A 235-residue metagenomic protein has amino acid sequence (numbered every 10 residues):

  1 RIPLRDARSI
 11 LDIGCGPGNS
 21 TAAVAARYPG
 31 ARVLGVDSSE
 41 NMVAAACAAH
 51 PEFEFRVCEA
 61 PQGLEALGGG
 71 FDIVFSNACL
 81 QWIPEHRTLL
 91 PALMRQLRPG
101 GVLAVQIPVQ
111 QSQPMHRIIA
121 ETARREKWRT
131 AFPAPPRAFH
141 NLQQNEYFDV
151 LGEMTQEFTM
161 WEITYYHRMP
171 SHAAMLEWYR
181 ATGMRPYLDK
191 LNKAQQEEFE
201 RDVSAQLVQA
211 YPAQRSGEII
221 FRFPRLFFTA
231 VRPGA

Functional and structural regions predicted by a protein language model:
R1-R5, A26-R27: Glycine-rich helix-loop-beta junction characteristic of Rossmann-like nucleotide cofactor-binding loops
S9-A66: Class I SAM-dependent methyltransferase SAM/SAH-binding core
P17-N19, P135-A235: Conserved Class I S-adenosyl-L-methionine
E65-V74: A short acidic, Gly/Pro-enriched loop at the edge of an enzyme's catalytic core that lines a small-molecule cofactor
I73-R87, V109: A short SAM/SAH-binding and catalytic strip from SAM-dependent methyltransferases
R87-V102: A short glycine-rich, Lys/Arg-flanked "PGG" loop and its adjoining helix->strand segment in the class I
V102-R129: Conserved class I S-adenosyl-L-methionine
